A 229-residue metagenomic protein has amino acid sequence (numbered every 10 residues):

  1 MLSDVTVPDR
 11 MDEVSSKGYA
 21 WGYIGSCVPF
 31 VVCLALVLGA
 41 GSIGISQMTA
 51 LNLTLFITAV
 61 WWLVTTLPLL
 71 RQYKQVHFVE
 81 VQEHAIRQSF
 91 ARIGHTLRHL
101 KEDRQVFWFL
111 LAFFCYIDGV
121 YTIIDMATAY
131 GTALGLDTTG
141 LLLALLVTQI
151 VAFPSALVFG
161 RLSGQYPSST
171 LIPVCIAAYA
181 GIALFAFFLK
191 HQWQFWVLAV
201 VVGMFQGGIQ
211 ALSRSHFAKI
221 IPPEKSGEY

Functional and structural regions predicted by a protein language model:
M1-V7, G208-P222: Intracellular juxtamembrane helix-capping segments at the cytosolic ends of symmetry-related transmembrane helices
P8-Y19, T138-T139, P223-Y229: Loop-to-transmembrane helix entry/capping segments in MFS-fold secondary transporters and related SLC/MFSD carriers
S15-V37: Glycine-rich segments within core transmembrane alpha-helices of 12-TM secondary carriers
K74-L110: Juxtamembrane intracellular "pre-TM" segments in multi-pass secondary transporters
D125-L141: Short amphipathic helix-loop junctions that connect adjacent transmembrane helices in Major Facilitator Superfamily/SLC
P154-S168: Helix-to-loop junctions at the C-terminal end of transmembrane segments in multipass secondary transporters
T170-F185: Structural signature of the two symmetry-related core transmembrane helices
F187-A199: Helix-loop junctions at membrane interfaces in 12-TM secondary transporters
